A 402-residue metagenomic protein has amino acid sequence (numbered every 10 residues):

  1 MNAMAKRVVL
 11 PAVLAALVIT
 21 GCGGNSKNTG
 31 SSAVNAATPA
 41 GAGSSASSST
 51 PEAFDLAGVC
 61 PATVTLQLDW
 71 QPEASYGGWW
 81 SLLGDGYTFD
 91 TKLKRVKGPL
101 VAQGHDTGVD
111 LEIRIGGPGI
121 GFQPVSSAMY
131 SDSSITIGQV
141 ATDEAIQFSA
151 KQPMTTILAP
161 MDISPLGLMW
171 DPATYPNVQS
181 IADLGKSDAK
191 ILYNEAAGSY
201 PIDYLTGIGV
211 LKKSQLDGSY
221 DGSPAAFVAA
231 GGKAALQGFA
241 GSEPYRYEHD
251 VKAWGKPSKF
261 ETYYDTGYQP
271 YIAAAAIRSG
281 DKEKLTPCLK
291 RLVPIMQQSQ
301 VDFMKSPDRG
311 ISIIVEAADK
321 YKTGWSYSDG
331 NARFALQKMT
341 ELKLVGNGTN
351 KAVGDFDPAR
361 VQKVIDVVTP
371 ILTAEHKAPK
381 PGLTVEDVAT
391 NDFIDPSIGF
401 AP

Functional and structural regions predicted by a protein language model:
M1-L10: Bacterial N-terminal signal peptides that target proteins for export
C22-S26: Bacterial signal peptide processing site
S44, S48, P358-P402: Conserved C-terminal helix/tail region of periplasmic/extracytoplasmic solute-binding proteins
P61-D106, G116-G119, S164-D250, Y264-I272: Bilobed "Venus flytrap"/periplasmic-binding protein-like clamshell domains and structurally analogous long
S133-A141, T156, A234-F239: Paired acidic/hydrophobic, glycine-rich loop segments that form the ligand-binding mouth/hinge of periplasmic-binding
D143-E144, D221-G324: Pocket-lining segment of extracytoplasmic ligand-binding domains
K284-E375: Secondary-structure end/capping motifs
